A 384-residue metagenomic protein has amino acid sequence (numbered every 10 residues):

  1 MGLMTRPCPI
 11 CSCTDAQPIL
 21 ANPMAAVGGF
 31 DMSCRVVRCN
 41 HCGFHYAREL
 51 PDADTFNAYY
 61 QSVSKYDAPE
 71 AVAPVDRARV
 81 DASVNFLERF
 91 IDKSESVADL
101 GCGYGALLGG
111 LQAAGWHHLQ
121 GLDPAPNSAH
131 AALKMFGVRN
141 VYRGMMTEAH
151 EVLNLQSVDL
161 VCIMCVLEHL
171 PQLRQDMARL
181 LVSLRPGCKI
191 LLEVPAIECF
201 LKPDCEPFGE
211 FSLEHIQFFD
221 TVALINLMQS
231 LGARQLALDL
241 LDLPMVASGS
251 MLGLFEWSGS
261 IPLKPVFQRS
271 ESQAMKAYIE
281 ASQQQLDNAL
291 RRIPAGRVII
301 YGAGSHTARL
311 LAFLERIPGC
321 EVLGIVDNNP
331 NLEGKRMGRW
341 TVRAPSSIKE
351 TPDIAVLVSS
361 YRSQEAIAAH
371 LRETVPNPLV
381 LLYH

Functional and structural regions predicted by a protein language model:
M1-Q156, L160, M164, M177 (+3 more regions): Conserved N-terminal segment of class I S-adenosyl-L-methionine
Q17-P23, A233-P244: Conserved S-adenosyl-L-methionine
W116-H117, P186-C188, V375-P378: A short helix->loop->beta-strand "cap" motif at the edges of active sites that frequently abuts
Q156-C165, D353-L357, Y361: Short SAM/SAH-binding signature in class I
P171-Q175, K202: Short N-terminal helix/helix-N-cap motif within the alpha/beta-hydrolase-1
R174-K189: A short glycine-rich, Lys/Arg-flanked "PGG" loop and its adjoining helix->strand segment in the class I
L192-Q217, T221-L227: Short, glycine-/aromatic-enriched active-site segment of Class I SAM-dependent methyltransferases
S250-H384: Hydrophobic, well-ordered beta-alpha structural blocks that scaffold small-molecule cofactor pockets
